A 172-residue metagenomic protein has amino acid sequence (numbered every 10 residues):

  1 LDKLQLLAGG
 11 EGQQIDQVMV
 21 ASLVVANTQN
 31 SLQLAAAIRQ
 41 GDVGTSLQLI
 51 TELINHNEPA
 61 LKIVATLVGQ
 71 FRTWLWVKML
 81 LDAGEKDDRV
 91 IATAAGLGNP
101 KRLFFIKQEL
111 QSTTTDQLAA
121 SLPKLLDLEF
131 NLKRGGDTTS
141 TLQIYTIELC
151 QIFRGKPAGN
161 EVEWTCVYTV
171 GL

Functional and structural regions predicted by a protein language model:
L1-Q33, A37: Long, charge-dense, solvent-exposed interaction surfaces that engage phosphate-rich ligands
Q40: Nucleotide phosphate-binding/pyrophosphate-handling subdomain across enzymes that bind or process nucleotide phosphates
V43-L172: Helix-rich C-terminal "collar"/helical-bundle subdomain used as an assembly and partner-interaction module in RFC-like
